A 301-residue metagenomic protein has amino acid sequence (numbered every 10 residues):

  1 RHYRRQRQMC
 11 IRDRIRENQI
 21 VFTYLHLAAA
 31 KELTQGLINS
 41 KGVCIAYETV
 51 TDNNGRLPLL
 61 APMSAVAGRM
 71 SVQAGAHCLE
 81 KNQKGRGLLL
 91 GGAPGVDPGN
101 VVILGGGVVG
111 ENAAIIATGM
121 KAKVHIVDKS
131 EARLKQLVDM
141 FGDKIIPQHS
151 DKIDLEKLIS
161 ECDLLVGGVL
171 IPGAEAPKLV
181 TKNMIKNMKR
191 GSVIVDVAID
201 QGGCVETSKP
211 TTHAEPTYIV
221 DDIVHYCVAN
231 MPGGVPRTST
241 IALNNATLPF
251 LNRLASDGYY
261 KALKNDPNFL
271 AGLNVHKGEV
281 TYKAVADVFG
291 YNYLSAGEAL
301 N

Functional and structural regions predicted by a protein language model:
R1-I11: Single conserved hydrophobic/aromatic residue that forms the stacking wall/gate of nucleotide- or nucleobase-binding
I11, T34, V72, A113-A114 (+3 more regions): Generic hydrophobic/aromatic pocket-lining and core-packing "Φ" positions
D13-A61: Hydrophobic alpha-helical hairpins/lids featuring a short glycine-rich hinge
H26-L27, G42, T49-D52, K129-E131 (+4 more regions): Short, ordered loop/turn segments at secondary-structure junctions
E48-L89, I199, C204-N301: Adenosine-phosphate binding glycine-rich loop
N82-L170: Glycine-rich phosphate/diphosphate-binding loop of Rossmann-like nucleotide-binding domains
D139-D222: Rossmann-like adenosine-cofactor binding region
